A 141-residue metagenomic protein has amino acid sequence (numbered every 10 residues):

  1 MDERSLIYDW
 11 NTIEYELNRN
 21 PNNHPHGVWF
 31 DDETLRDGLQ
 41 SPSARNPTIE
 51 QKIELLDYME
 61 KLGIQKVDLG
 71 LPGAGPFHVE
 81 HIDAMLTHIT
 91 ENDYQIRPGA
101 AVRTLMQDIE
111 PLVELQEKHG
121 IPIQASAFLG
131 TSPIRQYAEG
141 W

Functional and structural regions predicted by a protein language model:
M1-G27: N-terminal carbohydrate-binding accessory modules
I13-N22, D108-G120: Short amphipathic alpha-helices and their capping/turn segments at secondary-structure boundaries
R19-R45, Q124-G140: N-terminal small/glycine-rich loop or linker at the start of catalytic domains across soluble metabolic enzymes
G27-F30, K66-D68, D93-A101, G120-S126: Structural preference for beta-strand elements that scaffold enzyme active sites
S43, I64-I89, I96-V102, G130-G140: Glycine-rich, proline-tolerant flexible connector loops at the mouths of alpha/beta enzymes
Q51-P72, K118: Catalytic domains of carbohydrate-active enzymes, especially glycoside hydrolases
K52, H78, I82, I109: Aromatic/hydrophobic pocket-lining residues that form the small-molecule binding cavity in soluble enzyme cores
D83-D93, P111-Q124: Acidic (Asp/Glu)-rich catalytic clusters
